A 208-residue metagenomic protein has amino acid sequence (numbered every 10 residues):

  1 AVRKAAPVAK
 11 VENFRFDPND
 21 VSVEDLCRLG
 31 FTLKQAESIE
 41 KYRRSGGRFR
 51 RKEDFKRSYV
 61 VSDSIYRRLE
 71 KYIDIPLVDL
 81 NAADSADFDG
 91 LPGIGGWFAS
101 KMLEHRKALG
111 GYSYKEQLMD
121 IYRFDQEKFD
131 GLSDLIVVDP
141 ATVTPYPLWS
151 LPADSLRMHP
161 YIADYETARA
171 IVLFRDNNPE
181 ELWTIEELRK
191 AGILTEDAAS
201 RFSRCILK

Functional and structural regions predicted by a protein language model:
A1-L29, L33-E37, S45-A86, Q126-S155 (+1 more regions): N-terminal, intrinsically disordered low-complexity tails/presequences enriched in Lys/Ser/Pro and small residues
Q35, G47-R50, D63-Y66, G96-A99 (+4 more regions): Short loop/beta submotifs within extracellular cysteine-rich repeat domains
I39, M102, I171: Conserved hydrophobic/aromatic packing and binding residues within compact polymer-binding modules
R43, H105-R106, F174-D176: Residue-level signature of tetratricopeptide-repeat
G46, S58, L91, L109 (+3 more regions): Acidic-histidine catalytic/liganding microenvironments
A82-K101, P145-T167: Short, solvent-exposed interaction modules
E116-M119: Mid-length scaffold segments of soluble, non-membrane domains
L156, I162-L194, L207-K208: C-terminal soluble interaction/assembly domains
